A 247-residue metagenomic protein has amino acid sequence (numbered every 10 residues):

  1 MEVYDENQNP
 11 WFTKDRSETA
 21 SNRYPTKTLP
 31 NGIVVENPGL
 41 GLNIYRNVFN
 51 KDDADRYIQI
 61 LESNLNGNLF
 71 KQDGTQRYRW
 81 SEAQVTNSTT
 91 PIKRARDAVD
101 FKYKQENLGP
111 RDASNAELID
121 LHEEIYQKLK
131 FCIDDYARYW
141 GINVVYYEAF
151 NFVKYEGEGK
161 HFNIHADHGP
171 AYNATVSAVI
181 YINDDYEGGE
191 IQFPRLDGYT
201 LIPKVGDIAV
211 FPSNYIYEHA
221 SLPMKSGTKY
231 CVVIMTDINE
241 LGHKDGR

Functional and structural regions predicted by a protein language model:
E2-D5, F12-W140: Non-heme Fe(II)/2-oxoglutarate
E2-E6, I164, A174, D185-R247: Catalytic core of Fe(II)/2-oxoglutarate
R46-N47, N151-V153, S177-I180: Conserved, well-structured core segments
F49, L61, A166, I182 (+1 more regions): Short beta-strand segments enriched in hydrophobic/aromatic residues within well-folded beta-rich domains
S63, G157-G159, Y181-D185, N214-Y215: Glycine-rich, acidic and aromatic/proline-enriched surface loops and short helix-turn segments that act as binding
R138-F150: A short coil-to-beta-strand element that immediately follows conserved catalytic motifs
F152-P170: Conserved short histidine dyad/triad with adjacent acidic residue
